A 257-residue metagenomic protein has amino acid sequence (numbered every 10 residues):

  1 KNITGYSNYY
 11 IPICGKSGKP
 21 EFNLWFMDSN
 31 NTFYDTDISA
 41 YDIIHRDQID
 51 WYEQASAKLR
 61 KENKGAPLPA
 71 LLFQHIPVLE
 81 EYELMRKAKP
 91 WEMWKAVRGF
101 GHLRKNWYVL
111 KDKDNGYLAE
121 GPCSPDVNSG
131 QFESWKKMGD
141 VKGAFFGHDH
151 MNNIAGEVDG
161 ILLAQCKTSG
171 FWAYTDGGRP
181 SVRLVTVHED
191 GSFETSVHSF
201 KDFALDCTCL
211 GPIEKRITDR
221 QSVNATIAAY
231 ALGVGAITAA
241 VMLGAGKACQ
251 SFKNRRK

Functional and structural regions predicted by a protein language model:
K1-P67, K95-V97, L184-T186: Extended active-site neighborhood of metal-dependent phosphoesterases/phosphodiesterases
Y10-G18, G116-Y117, P122-M138, H150-A229: Binuclear metal-dependent phosphoesterase catalytic core
P20-F22, G65-A70, G139-G143, D159-I161: Loop/turn elements at helix/coil->beta-strand transitions in domains of secreted/extracellular proteins
E21-N31, F73, L162-T168: Active-site-proximal beta-strand elements of phosphoester/diester hydrolases
N30, P77-V78, F145-M151, T168-G170: Catalytic metal-binding/acid-base residues of hydrolase active sites
G65-G139: Active-site-proximal segments of metal-dependent phosphoesterases and phosphodiesterases across multiple
I227-F252: Hydrophobic alpha-helical topogenic segments used for membrane insertion/localization
N254-K257: Intrinsically disordered, highly charged
